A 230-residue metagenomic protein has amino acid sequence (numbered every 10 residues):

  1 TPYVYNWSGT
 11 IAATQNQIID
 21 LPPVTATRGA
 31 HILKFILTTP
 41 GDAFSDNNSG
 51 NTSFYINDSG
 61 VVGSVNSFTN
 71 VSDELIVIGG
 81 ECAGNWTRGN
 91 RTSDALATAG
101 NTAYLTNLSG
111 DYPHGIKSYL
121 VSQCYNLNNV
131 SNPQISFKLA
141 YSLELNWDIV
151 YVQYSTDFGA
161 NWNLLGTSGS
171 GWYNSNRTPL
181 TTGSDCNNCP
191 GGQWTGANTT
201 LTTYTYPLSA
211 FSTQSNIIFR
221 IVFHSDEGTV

Functional and structural regions predicted by a protein language model:
T1-V77, N85-R91: Extracellular/luminal regions of secreted and cell-surface proteins that mediate adhesion/ECM remodeling
Q15-L21, L120, T202-Y206: Short strand-edge motifs at loop-to-beta-strand transitions and within beta-strands of extracellular beta-rich domains
F44-S49, P113-K117, W147-I149, T199 (+1 more regions): Extracellular carbohydrate recognition
V61-K117, G166-T202: Extracellular glycan-recognition surfaces and repeat-rich motifs
G115-K117, L127-S136, W147, Q214-N216: Extended extracellular/luminal ectodomain segments enriched in beta-structured repeat modules
Y125-N128, K138-E144, H224: Solvent-exposed strand-to-loop "edge" motifs in beta-rich extracellular domains
S155-T156: Conserved Ser/Thr-centered positions that define the repeating blades of beta-propeller domains
P190-V230: Terminal, low-complexity interaction segments
